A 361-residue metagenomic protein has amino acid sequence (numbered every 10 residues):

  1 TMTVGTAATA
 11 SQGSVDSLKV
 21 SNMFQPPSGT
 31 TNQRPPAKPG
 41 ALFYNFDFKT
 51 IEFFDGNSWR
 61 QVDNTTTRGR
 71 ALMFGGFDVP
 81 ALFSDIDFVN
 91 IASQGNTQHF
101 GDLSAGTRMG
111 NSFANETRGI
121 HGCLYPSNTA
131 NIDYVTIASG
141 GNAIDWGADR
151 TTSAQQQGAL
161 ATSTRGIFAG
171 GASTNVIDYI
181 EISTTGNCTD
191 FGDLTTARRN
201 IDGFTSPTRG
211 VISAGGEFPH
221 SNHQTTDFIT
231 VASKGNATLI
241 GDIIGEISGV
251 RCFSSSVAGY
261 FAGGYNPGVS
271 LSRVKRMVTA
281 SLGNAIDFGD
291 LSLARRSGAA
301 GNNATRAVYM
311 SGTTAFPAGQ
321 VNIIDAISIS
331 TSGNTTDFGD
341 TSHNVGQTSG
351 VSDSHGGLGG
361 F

Functional and structural regions predicted by a protein language model:
T1-F361: Polar, enzyme-active/binding microenvironments
